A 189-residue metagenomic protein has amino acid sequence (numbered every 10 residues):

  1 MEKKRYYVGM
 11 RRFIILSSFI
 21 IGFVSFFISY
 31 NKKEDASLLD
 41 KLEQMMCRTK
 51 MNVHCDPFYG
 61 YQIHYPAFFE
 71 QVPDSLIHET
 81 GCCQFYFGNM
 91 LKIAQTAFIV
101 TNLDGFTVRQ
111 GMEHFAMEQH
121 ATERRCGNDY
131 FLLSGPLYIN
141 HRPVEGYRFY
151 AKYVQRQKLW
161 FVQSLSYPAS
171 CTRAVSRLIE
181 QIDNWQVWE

Functional and structural regions predicted by a protein language model:
F13-S29: Hydrophobic membrane-insertion alpha-helices, especially the h-region of bacterial N-terminal signal peptides
N31-T49: Ser/Thr/Pro/Gly-rich low-complexity linker/stalk segments immediately outside membranes or between
M46-R48, C82-C83, R125-G127, T172: Sequence contexts marking disulfide-bonded cysteines in secreted/extracellular proteins
M51, T172-S176, I182-N184, W188: Acidic/histidine-enriched, beta-strand-rich ligand/metal-binding domains
N52, P57-M112, Y138-R142: Secretory pathway targeting signatures of secreted, lumenal, and periplasmic proteins
F69, Q163, W185-Q186: Buried hydrophobic packing residues in well-ordered domains
V108-R173, E189: Signature of long, low-cysteine stretches enriched in small and polar/charged residues
